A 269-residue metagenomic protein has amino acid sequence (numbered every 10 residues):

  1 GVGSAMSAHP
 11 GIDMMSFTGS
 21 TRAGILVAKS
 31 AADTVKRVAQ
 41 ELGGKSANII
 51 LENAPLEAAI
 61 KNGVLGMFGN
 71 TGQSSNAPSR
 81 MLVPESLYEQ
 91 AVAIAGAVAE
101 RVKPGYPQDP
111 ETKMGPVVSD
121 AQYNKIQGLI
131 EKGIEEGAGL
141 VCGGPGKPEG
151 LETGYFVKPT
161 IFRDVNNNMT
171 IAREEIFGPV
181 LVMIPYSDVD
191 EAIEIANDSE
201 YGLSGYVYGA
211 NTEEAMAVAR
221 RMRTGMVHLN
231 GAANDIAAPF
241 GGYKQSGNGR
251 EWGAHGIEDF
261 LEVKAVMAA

Functional and structural regions predicted by a protein language model:
G1-D13, D120: A structured beta-alpha segment of the ubiquitous adenosine-cofactor-binding alpha/beta core
G1-V2, G44, S187-V189: Short helix-initiation/N-cap motifs at beta->coil->alpha
G3, G24-I25, A215: Short, well-ordered alpha-helical microsegments
S7, L26-S30, A93-I94, A219-R220 (+1 more regions): Short amphipathic alpha-helical segments
A8, K61, S119, E194 (+1 more regions): Phosphate-coordinating loops and pocket residues in cytosolic domains that bind phosphorylated ligands
I12, I49, K103, I130 (+3 more regions): Conserved C-terminal structural/oligomerization subdomain of aldehyde/semialdehyde dehydrogenase
M14, S20-N166, L229: ALDH superfamily catalytic-core signature
F17, P116-D120, G205-Y208, S246: A generic secondary-structure micro-motif detector that highlights 1-2 residue hydrophobic/ambivalent hotspots embedded
